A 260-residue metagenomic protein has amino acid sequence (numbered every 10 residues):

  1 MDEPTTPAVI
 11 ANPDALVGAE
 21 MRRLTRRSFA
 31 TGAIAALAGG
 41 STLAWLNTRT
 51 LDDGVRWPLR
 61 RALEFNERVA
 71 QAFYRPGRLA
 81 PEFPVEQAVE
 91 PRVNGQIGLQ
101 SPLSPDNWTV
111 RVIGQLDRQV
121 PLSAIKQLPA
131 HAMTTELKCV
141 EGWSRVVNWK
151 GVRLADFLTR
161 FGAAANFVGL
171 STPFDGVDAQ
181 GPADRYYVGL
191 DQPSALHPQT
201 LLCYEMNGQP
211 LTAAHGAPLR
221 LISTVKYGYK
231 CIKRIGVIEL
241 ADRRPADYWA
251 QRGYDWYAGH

Functional and structural regions predicted by a protein language model:
M1-L24, L37: N-terminal secretory signal peptides
A19-S28, G40-E90: C-terminal segment of N-terminal export signals and the immediately downstream linker at the start of the mature
L24-I34, A38, L154, L221: N-terminal export leaders
L99-W149: A glycine-rich, hydrophobic loop/mini-helix early in the fold
H131-A183: Mid-length scaffold segments of soluble, non-membrane domains
F167-Q209: Extracytoplasmic/periplasmic soluble domains downstream of a signal peptide or transmembrane helix
T200-E205, P210-R243: Active-site scaffold segments
R234-H260: Long, compositionally biased interface segments
